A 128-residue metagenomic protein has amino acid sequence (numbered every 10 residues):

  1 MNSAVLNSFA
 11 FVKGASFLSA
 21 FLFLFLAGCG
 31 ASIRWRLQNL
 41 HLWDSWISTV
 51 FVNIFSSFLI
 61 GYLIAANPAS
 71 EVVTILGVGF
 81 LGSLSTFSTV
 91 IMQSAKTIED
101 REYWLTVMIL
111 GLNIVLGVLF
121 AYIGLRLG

Functional and structural regions predicted by a protein language model:
N2-G128: Membrane-interface helix-loop junctions in multi-pass transporters/channels
